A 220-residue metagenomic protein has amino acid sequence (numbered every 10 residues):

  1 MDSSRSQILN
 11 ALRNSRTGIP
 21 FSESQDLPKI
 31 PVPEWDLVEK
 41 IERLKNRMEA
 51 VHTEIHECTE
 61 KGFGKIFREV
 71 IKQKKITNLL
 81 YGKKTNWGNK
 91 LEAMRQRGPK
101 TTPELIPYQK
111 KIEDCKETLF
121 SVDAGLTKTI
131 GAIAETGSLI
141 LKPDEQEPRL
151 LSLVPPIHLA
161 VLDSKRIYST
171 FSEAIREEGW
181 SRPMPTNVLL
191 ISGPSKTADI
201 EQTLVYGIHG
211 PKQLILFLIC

Functional and structural regions predicted by a protein language model:
M1-C220: The feature marks the mature, well-folded catalytic cores of soluble enzymes
